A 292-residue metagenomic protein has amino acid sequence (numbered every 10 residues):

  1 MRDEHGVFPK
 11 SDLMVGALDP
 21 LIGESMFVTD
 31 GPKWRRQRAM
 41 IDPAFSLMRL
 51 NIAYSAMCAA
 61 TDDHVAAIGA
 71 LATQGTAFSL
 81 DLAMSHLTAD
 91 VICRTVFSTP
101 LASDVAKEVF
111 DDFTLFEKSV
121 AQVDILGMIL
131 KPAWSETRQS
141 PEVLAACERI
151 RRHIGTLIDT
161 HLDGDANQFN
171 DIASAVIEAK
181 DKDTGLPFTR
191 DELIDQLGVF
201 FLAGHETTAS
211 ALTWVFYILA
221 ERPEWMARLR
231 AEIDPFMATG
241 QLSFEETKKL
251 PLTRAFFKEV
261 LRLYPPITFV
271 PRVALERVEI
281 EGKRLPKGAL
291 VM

Functional and structural regions predicted by a protein language model:
M1-R2, V15-L18, G23, E148-G164 (+7 more regions): Cytochrome P450 C-terminal heme-thiolate binding region
R2, D12-F97, A106-T160, S174-K182 (+3 more regions): Cytochrome P450 catalytic-domain helical core, especially the substrate-recognition surface and oxygen-activation
D3-V7: Short Gly/aromatic-enriched secondary-structure transition segments
T88, T207-E232: Cytochrome P450 catalytic-core helices
R94-T99, T160, V215-R222: Active-site catalytic microenvironments for nucleophilic, acid-base chemistry
P100-L101, K118-M128, I158-N170, E224 (+1 more regions): Proline-centered turn/helix-capping motifs that create local helix->coil transitions or kinks
